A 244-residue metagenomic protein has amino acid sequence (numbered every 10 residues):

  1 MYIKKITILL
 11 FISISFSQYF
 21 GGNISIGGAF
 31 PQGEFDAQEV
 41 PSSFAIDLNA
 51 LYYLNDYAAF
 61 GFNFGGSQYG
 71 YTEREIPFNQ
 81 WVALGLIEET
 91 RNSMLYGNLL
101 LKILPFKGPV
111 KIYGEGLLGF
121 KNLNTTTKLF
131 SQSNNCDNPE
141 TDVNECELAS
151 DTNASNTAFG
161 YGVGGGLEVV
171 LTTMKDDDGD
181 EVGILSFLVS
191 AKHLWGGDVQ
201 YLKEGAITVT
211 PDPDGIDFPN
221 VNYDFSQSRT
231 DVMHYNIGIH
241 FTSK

Functional and structural regions predicted by a protein language model:
I3-S15: Sec-dependent N-terminal signal peptides
S17-N63, S67, D217, H234-K244: Short glycine/proline- and aromatic-enriched beta-strand/turn motifs that initiate or cap beta-hairpins
I26-Q32, F64-G70, L118-N124, V169-L171 (+2 more regions): Transmembrane beta-strands of outer-membrane beta-barrel pores
F30-G33, Q80-G85, V143-D151, D217-Y223: Extracytoplasmic loops and strand-loop junctions of Gram-negative outer membrane beta-barrel proteins
A37-S42, L86-S93, L148-T157, G179 (+1 more regions): Replace "Gram-negative outer membrane beta-barrel proteins" with "bacterial and organellar outer membrane beta-barrel
F44-L48, L95-L99, F159-G165, D231-I237: Hydrophobic, lipid-facing positions within transmembrane beta-strands of outer-membrane proteins
Y52-E145, A154-Y161, T172-D176: Gram-negative (and chloroplast) outer-membrane scaffold detector with strong preference for beta-barrel transmembrane
E168-K244: Predominantly the C-terminal beta-signal and adjacent terminal strand-loop region of outer-membrane beta-barrel
